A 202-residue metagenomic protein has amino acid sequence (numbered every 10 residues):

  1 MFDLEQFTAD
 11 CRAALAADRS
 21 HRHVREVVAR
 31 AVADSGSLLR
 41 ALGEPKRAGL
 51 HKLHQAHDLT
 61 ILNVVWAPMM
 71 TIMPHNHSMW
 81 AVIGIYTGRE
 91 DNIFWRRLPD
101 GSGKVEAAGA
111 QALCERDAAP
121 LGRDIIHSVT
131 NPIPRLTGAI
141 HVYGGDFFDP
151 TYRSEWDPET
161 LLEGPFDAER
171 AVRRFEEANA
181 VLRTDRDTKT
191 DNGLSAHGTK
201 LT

Functional and structural regions predicted by a protein language model:
M1-S37: N-terminal leader/capping segments at the start of a protein or of a new domain
R40-P68: A short glycine-rich, His/Asp/Glu-containing loop-to-beta-strand
L62-N76, G122-D124: Conserved short histidine dyad/triad with adjacent acidic residue
H77-R96: Glycine- and acidic-residue-biased ligand/ion/polar-headgroup-sensing regions
V82-G84, P134-P150: A short hydrophobic beta-strand segment most commonly corresponding to one strand of the jelly-roll/cupin
R97-H127: Short acidic-glycine-tyrosine-enriched beta hairpin
V129-I133: Asparagine-centered strand-capping/turn motif at beta-strand->loop junctions
V142-T202: Conserved double-stranded beta-helix
